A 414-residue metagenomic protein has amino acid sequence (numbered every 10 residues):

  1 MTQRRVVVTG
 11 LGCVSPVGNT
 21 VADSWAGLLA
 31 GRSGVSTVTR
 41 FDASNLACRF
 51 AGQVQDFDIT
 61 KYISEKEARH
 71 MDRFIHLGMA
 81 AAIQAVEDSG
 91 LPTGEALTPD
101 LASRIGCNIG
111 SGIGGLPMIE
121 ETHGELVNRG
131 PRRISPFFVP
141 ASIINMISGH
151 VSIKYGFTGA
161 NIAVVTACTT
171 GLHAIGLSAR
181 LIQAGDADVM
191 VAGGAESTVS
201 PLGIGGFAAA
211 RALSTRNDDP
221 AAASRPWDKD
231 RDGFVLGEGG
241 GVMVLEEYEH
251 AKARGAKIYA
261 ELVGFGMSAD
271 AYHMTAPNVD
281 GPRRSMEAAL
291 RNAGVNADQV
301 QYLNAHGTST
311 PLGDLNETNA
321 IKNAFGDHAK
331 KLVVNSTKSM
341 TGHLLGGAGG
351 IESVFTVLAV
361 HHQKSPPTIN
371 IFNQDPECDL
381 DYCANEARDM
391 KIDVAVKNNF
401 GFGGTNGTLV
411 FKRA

Functional and structural regions predicted by a protein language model:
M1-E67, S89, E249-E261, F355-T368 (+1 more regions): ACP-dependent fatty acid/polyketide chain-elongation machinery
R5-T9, S36, D218-A293, Y302: Condensing-enzyme catalytic core mediating Claisen C-C bond formation in acyl metabolism
V8, R32-T166, A195-G206, A297-L312: Conserved beta-ketoacyl condensing-enzyme motif
A22-L29, G115-P131, L181-A184, I204-N217 (+4 more regions): A glycine- and small-aliphatic-rich helix-loop capping segment at beta-alpha/alpha-beta transitions that lines
G78-P92, I144-I147, S152-Y155, N161-E196 (+3 more regions): Active-site-proximal alpha-helical scaffold in enzymes
A85-L101, A251-I258, M286-Y302, A324-H328: Phosphate/pyrophosphate-binding loops at sites that engage ATP/ADP/AMP, CoA/4′-phosphopantetheine, polyphosphate
N128-S135, G176, R180, E196-A253 (+3 more regions): Glycine-/small-residue-rich "gating" segment that lines the acyl/pantetheine channel and substrate pocket
A271-P282, T308-F325, K330, L344-I351 (+1 more regions): Short glycine/threonine-rich loop-to-helix capping motif typified by GTGT followed within a few residues by an Asp-Pro
